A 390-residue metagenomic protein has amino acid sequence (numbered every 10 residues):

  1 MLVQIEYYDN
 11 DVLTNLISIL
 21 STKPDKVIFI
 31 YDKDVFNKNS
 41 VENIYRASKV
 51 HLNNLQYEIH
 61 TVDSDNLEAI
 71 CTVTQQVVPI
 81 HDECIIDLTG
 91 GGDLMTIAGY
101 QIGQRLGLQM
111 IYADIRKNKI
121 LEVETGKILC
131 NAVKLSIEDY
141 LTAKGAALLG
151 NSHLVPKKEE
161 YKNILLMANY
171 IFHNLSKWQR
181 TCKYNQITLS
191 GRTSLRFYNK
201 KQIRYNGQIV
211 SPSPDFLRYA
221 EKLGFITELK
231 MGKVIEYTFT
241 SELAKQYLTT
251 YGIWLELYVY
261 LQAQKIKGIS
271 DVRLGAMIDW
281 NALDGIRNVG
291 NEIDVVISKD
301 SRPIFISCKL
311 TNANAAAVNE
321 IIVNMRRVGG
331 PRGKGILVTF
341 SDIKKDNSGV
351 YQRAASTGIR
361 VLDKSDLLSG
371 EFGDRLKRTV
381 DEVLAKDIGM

Functional and structural regions predicted by a protein language model:
M1-C84, I97-N291, R302, V323-M390: Long, low-complexity, Lys/Arg-enriched
D9, G90, L310: Short glycine-/small-residue-rich Rossmann-like dinucleotide-binding loops
I85-T89: Short glycine-rich or small-residue beta-strand-to-loop segments that form or flank ligand, phosphate, metal/Fe-S
Y247-T250, K309-A313: Short, contiguous acidic/charged loop-to-helix segments that flank catalytic cores in large enzymes
A263, V295-I297, I304-N312: Conserved catalytic cores of phosphodiester-cleaving nucleases, focusing on short active-site segments
N312-V328: Mg2+/Mn2+-dependent nuclease catalytic core
